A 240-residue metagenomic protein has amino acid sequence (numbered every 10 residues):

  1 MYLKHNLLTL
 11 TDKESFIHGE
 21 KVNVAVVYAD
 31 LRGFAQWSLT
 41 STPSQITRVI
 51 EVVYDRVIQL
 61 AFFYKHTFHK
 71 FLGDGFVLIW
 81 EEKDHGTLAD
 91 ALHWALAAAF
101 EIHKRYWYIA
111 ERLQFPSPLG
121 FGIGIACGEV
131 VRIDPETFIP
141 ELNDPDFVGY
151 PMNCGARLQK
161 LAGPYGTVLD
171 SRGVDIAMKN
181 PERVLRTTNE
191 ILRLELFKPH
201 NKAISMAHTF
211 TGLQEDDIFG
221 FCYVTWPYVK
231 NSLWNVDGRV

Functional and structural regions predicted by a protein language model:
M1-D12, V131, I139, N143 (+1 more regions): Intrinsically disordered, glycine/charged-rich C-terminal tails and inter-domain linkers that flank nucleotidyl cyclase
L10-W94: Catalytic NTP-binding/metal-coordinating core of nucleotidyl cyclase/transferase enzymes
V24, H66-T67, G122, Y165-T167: Beta-sheet entry/capping signal
R56-Q59, E101, Y106, C154-K160: Substrate-engagement module of ASCE P-loop NTPases
Y64-A91, Y108-V148: Catalytic core of nucleotidyl cyclases, primarily class III adenylyl/guanylyl cyclases
W94-F100, R105-E111, F115, G166-V168: Acidic, metal/cofactor-coordinating or nucleic-acid-engaging core segments within structured domains
L96-A99, V148-G155: Amphipathic alpha-helical transducer elements in NTP-driven molecular machines
